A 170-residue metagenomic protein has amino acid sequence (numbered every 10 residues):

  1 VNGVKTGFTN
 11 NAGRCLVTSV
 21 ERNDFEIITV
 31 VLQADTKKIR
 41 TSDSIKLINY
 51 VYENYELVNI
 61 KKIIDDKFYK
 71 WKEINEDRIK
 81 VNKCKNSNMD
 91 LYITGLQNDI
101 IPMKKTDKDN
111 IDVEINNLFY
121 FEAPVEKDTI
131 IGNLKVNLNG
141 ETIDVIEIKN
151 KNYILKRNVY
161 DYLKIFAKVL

Functional and structural regions predicted by a protein language model:
V1-L170: Domain-terminus/edge residues, biased toward the C-terminal soluble/receptor-binding domains of extracytoplasmic
